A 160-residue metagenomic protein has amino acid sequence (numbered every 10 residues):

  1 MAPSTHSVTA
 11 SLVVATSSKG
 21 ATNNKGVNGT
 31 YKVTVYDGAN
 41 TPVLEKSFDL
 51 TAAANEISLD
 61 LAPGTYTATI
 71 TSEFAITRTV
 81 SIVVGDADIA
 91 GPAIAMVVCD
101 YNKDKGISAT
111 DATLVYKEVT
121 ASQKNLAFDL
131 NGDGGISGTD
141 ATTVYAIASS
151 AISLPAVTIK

Functional and structural regions predicted by a protein language model:
S7-N24: Short amphipathic, basic-aromatic surface patches that mediate peripheral association with negatively charged
G20-K46: Short, ordered, surface-exposed loop/turn motifs in non-cytosolic proteins
Y36-S47, I76-V80, Q123-L126: Surface-exposed loop/edge segments in extracytoplasmic proteins
F48-A53, V83-A87: Short proline/glycine- and polar residue-rich coil/turn motifs
T51-T67, E73-F74: Short Pro-Gly-centered beta-turn/loop motif in secreted/extracellular proteins
F74-C99: Structured interaction patches on ligand/partner-binding surfaces of diverse proteins
V98-D104, A127-N131: Acidic, divalent-cation-chelating loop motifs in proteins
D104-Q123, D133-I159: Alpha-helical segments with a strong preference for the paired helices of cellulosomal dockerin domains
